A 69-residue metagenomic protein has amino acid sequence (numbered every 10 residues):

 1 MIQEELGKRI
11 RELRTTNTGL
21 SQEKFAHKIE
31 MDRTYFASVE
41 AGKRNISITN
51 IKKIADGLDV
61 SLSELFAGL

Functional and structural regions predicted by a protein language model:
M1-N17: A short, Lys/Arg-rich alpha-helix, primarily the initiator
R14-T15, A26, A55: The alpha-helix within a helix-turn-helix
G19-S38: Short alpha-helical DNA-recognition segment
S38-G42, K53: Alpha-helical DNA-recognition elements
N50-E64: DNA major-groove recognition helix of helix-turn-helix/homeodomain DNA-binding modules
F66-L69: Short amphipathic recognition helices of helix-turn-helix/homeodomain-type DNA-binding modules
